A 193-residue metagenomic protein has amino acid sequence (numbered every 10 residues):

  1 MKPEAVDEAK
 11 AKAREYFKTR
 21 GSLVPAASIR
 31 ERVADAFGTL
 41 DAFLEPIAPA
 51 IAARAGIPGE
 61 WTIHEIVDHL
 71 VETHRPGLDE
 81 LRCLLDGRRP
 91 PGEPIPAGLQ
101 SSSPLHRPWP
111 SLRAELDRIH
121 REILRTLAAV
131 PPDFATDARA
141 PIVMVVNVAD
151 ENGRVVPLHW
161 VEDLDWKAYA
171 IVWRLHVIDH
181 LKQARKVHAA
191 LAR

Functional and structural regions predicted by a protein language model:
M1-A11, K18, A53-G98, A138-R193: Short, contiguous alpha-helical
R14-E31: N-terminal export signals and maturation junctions of secreted/periplasmic proteins
L23-S28, H106-R113, W166-I171: Active-site rim elements
V24, I47, W61, P104-R107 (+2 more regions): Short coil/turn linker and secondary-structure boundary residues
R32-A36, D41, L99-D150: Acidic/histidine-rich alpha-helical segments that form the ligand environment of transition-metal centers
V33-W61: A glycine-rich, hydrophobic loop/mini-helix early in the fold
F37, D41-A48, R75-R82, D117-P131 (+2 more regions): Structural signal for well-ordered, non-membrane alpha-helices
